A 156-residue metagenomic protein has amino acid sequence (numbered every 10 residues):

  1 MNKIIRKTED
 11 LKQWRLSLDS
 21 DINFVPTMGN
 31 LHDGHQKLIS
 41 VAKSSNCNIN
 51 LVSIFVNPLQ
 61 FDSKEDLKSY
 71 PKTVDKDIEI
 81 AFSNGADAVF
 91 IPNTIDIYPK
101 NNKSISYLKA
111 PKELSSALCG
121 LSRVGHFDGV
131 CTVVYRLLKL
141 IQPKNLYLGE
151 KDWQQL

Functional and structural regions predicted by a protein language model:
N2-L156: Nucleotidyltransferase catalytic core that binds NTPs
